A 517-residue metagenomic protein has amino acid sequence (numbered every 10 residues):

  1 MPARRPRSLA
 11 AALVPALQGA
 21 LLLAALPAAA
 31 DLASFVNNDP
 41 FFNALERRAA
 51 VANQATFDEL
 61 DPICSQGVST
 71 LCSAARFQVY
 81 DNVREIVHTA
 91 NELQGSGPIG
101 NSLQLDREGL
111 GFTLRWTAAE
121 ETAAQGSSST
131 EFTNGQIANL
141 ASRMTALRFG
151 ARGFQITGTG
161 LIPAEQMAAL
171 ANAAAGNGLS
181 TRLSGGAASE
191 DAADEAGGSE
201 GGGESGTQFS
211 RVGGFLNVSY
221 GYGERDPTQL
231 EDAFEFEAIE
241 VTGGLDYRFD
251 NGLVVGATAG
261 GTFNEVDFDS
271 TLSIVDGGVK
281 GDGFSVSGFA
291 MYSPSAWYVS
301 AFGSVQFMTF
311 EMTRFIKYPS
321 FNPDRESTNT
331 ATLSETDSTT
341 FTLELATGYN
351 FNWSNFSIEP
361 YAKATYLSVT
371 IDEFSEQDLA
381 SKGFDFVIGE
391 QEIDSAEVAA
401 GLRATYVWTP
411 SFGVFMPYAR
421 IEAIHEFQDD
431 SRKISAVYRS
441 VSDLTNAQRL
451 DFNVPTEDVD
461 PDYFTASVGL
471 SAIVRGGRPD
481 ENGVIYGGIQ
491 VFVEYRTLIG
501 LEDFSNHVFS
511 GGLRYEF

Functional and structural regions predicted by a protein language model:
M1-A11: N-terminal secretory signal peptides that target proteins for export/translocation
A10-L21: Sec-dependent signal peptide hydrophobic core
A25-A29: N-terminal signal peptide c-region/cleavage motif recognized by signal peptidases
L32-Q78, R84-S96, G100, Q104-R107 (+1 more regions): Short glycine/proline- and aromatic-enriched beta-strand/turn motifs that initiate or cap beta-hairpins
N101-N350, G476-D480, E494-F517: Outer membrane beta-barrel translocator domains of Type V secretion systems
D269-I274, M312-A331, F374-I388, S435-N453: Solvent-exposed loop segments that connect transmembrane elements
T342-A346, E359, K363-L367, D372 (+3 more regions): Outer-membrane beta-barrel porins/channels
Y361, T365, V387-F517: Outer membrane beta-barrel transmembrane domains
